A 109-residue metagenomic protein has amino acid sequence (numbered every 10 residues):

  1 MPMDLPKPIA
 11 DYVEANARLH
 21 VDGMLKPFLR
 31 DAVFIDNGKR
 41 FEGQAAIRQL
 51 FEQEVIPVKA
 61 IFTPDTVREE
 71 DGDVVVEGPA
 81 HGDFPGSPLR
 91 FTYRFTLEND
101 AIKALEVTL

Functional and structural regions predicted by a protein language model:
P2-L19: Short, aromatic-enriched amphipathic alpha-helices that serve as compact interaction elements
R18-D31, I35: Short, well-ordered alpha-helical segments enriched in acidic and aromatic residues
D31-E54: Short solvent-exposed beta->alpha transition segments
D31-V33, D73, A101: Structural motif
V33, E77-H81, R94-T96: Residue-level recognition of well-ordered beta-strand positions that form the cores of beta-sheet-rich folds across
Q49-R90: Surface-exposed, charged secondary-structure patches
R90-L109: Short beta-strand edge/turn micro-motifs at domain boundaries
